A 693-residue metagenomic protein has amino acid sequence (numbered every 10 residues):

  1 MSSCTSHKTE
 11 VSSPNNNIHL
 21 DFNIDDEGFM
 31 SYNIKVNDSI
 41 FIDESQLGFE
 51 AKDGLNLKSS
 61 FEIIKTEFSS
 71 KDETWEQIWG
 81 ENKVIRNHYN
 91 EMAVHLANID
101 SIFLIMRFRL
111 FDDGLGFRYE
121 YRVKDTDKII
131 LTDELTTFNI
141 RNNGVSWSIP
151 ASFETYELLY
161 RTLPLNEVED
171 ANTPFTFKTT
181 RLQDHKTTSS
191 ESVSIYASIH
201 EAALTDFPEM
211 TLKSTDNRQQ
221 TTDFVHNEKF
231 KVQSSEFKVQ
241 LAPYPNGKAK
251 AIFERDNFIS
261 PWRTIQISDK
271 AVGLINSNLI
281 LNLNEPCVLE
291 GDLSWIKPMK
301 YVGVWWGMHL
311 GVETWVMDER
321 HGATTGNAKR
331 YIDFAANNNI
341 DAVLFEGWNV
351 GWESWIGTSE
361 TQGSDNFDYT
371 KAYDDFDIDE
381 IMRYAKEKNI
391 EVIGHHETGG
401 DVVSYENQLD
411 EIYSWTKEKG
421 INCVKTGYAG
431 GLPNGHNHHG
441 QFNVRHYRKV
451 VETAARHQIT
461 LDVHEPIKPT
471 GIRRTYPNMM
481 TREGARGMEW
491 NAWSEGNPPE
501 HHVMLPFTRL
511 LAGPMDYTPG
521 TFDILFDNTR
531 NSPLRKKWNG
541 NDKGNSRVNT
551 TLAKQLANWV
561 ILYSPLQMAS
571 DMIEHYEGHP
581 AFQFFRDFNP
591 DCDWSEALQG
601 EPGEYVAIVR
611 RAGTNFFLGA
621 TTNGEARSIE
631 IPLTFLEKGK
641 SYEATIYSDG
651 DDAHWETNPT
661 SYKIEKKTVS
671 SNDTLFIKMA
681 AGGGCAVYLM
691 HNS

Functional and structural regions predicted by a protein language model:
S2-S3: C-terminal motif of bacterial Sec signal peptides marking the signal peptidase cleavage site
K8-L289: N-terminal accessory beta-strand-rich subdomains and adjacent acidic, glycine-rich linkers that precede catalytic cores
Y119, A335, L461, I561 (+1 more regions): Conserved, mostly hydrophobic/aromatic
A251-F334, N338, A342: An acidic-aromatic substrate-binding cleft motif
G347-R547: Aromatic- and carboxylate-enriched substrate-binding clefts and catalytic-loop regions of carbohydrate-active enzymes
P533-A612: Glycine-rich, aromatic-lined ligand/substrate-binding cores of catalytic and carbohydrate-binding domains
P602-E643, A686: Carbohydrate-binding surface patches
K666-S693: C-terminal beta-strand-rich structural cap/linker in extracellular carbohydrate-active enzymes
